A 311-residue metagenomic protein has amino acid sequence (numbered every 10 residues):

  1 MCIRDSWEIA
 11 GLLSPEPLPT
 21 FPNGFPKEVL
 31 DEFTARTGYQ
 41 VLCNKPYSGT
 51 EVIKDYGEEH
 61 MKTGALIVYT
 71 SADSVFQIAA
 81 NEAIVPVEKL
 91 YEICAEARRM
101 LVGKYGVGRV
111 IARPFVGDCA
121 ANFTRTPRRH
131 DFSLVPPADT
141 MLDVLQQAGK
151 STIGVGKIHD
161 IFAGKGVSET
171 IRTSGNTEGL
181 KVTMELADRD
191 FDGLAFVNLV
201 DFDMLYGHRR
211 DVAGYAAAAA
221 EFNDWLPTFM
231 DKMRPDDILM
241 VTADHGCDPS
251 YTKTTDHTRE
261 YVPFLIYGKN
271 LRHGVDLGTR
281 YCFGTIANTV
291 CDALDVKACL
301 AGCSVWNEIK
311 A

Functional and structural regions predicted by a protein language model:
M1-A311: Feature captures the catalytic ectodomains and active-site-proximal regions of enzymes that hydrolyze or transfer
